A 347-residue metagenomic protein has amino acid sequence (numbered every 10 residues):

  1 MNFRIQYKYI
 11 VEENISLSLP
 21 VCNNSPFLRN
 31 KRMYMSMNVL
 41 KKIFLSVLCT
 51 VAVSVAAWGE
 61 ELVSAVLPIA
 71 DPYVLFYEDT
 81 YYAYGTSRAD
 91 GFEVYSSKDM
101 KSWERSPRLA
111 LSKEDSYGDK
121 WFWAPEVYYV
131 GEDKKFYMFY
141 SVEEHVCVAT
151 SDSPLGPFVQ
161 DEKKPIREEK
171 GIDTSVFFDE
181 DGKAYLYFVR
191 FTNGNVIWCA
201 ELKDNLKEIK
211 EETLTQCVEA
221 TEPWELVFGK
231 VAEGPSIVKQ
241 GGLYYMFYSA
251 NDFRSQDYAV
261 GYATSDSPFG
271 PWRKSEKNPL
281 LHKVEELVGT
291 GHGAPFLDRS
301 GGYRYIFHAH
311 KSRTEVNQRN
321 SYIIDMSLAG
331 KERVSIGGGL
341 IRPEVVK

Functional and structural regions predicted by a protein language model:
F3, S25-L28: Short hydrophobic targeting helices and cationic amphipathic motifs that mediate membrane/organellar targeting
Q6-Y9, Y34: Low-complexity, intrinsically disordered or signal/transmembrane-proximal segments
L17-L19, L28: Leucine-biased recognition of intrinsically disordered, low-complexity hydrophobic segments
M35-V47: Bacterial N-terminal signal peptides that target proteins for export
S46-S54: Bacterial N-terminal signal peptides
W58-K347: Carbohydrate-active catalytic/glycan-binding domains of CAZyme proteins, especially the secreted or lumenal ectodomains
